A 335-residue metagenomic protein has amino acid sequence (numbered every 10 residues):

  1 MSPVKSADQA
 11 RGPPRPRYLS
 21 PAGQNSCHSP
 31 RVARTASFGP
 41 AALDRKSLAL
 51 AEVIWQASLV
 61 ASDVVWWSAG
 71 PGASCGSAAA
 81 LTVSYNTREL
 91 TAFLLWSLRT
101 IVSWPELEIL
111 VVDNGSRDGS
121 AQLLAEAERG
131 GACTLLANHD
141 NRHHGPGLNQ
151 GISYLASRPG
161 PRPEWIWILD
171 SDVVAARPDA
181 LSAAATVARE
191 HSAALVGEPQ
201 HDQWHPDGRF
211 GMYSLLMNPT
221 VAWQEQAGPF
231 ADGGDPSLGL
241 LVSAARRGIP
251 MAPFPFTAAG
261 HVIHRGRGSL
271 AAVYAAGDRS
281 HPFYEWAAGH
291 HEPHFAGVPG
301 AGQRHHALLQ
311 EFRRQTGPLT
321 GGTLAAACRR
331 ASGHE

Functional and structural regions predicted by a protein language model:
P30-S97: N-proximal low-complexity "stem/linker" segments adjacent to membrane-targeting elements
W96-E106: Short, acidic, metal-binding catalytic loop of nucleotide-sugar glycosyltransferases
E106-G115, L136-N138: Short beta-strand/loop segment that forms part of the nucleotide-sugar
D113-Q122, V173-V174: A conserved acidic beta->alpha catalytic loop
N138-S157: Glycine-rich, basic loop-to-helix element that forms the pyrophosphate-binding segment of sugar-nucleotide handling
P161-V174: Short beta-strand-to-loop acidic/aromatic patch adjacent to the donor-nucleotide binding site
V174-S243: Conserved catalytic core of nucleotide-sugar-dependent glycosyltransferases
G239, S243-E335: C-terminal catalytic/acceptor-binding lobe
